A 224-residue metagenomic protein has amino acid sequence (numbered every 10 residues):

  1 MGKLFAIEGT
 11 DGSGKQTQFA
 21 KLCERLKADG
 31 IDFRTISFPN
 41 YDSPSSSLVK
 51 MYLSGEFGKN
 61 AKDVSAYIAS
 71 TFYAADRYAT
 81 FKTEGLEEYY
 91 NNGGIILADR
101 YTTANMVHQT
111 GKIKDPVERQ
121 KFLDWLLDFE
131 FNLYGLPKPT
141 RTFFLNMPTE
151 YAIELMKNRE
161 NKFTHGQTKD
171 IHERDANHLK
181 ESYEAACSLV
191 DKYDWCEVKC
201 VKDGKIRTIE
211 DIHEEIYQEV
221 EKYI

Functional and structural regions predicted by a protein language model:
I7: Hydrophobic anchor at the beta1->P-loop junction of P-loop NTPases
T10: P-loop (Walker A) phosphate-binding loop of NTP-binding proteins
S13: ATP-binding Walker
Q16: Walker A/P-loop
C23, E150-I224: NTP-dependent small-molecule kinase module
I31-Y134: ATP-dependent small-molecule kinase phosphotransfer cores that center on conserved nucleotide phosphate-binding segments
T103-E184: A glycine- and Lys/Arg-enriched "phosphate-lid" helix/loop adjacent to the NTP-binding pocket of small-molecule kinases
